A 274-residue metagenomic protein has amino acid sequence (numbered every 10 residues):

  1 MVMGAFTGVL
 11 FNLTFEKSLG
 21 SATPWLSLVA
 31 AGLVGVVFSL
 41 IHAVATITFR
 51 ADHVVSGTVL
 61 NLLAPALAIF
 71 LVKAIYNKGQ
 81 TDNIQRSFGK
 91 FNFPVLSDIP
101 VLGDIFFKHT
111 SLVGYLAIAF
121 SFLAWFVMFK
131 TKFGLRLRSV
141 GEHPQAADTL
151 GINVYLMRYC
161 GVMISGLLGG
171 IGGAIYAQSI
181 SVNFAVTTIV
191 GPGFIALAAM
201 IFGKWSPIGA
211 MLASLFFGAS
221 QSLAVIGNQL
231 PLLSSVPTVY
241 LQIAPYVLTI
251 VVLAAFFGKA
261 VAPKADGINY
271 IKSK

Functional and structural regions predicted by a protein language model:
M1-T7, I47-L60, R136, I180-F194 (+1 more regions): Short, non-helical or kinked segments that cap or interrupt transmembrane helices
V2, W25-L33, V55-T58, Y115-A119 (+3 more regions): Hydrophobic alpha-helical transmembrane segments
A5-F11, P65-I69, G114-V127, V162-G172 (+3 more regions): Hydrophobic core segments of alpha-helical transmembrane domains in multi-pass membrane transport and ion-translocation
S18-P65, Q221: Alpha-helical transmembrane segments within multi-pass membrane transporters and channels
A64-F129, P231-L241, G267-K274: Transmembrane helix-bundle core of multi-pass membrane transporters and related energy-transducing complexes
F106-F184, P207-I208, L212: Helix-loop-helix "hairpin" substructures at the membrane interface of multi-pass membrane proteins
E142-T149, N153-L156, G227-K274: Cytosolic-side transmembrane-helix boundaries in multi-pass membrane proteins
G169, S179-Y246: Transmembrane alpha-helical segments in multi-pass inner-membrane proteins
